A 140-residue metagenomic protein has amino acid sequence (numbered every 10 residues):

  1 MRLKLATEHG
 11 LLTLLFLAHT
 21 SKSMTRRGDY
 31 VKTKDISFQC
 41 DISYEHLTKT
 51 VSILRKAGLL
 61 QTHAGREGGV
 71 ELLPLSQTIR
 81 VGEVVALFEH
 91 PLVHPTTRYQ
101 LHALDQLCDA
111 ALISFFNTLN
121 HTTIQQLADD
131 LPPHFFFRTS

Functional and structural regions predicted by a protein language model:
L3-I42, E71: N-terminal helix-turn-helix DNA-binding core of bacterial DNA-binding proteins
F38, R55-K56: Alpha-helical residues within the helix-turn-helix
E45: Key DNA-contact positions within bacterial/archaeal DNA-binding proteins
V51-S52: Short, hydrophobic-biased segments on the C-terminal half of alpha helices that form "recognition helices"
A57-R66, E71-L72: Beta-hairpin "wing" of winged helix-turn-helix
L75-L101: Conserved segment of winged-helix/HTH DNA-binding domains
T97-S140: C-terminal regulatory/oligomerization modules of transcriptional regulators
